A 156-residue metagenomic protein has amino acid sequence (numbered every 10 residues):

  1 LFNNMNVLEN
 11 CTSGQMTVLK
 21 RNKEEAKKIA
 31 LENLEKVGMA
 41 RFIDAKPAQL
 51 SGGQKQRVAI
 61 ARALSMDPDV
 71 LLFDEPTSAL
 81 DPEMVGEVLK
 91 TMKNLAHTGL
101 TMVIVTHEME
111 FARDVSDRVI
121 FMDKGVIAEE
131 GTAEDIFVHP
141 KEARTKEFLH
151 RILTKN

Functional and structural regions predicted by a protein language model:
T12, K23-F42: Conserved ABC ATPase "signature" region
K46-L50, Q54: Conserved ABC ATPase signature
S65-D69: A short, proline-enriched helix->beta-strand linker immediately N-terminal to the Walker B motif in ABC-type P-loop
L71-D74: Catalytic Walker B motif of ABC-type/P-loop ATPase nucleotide-binding domains
E130-G131: ABC ATPase "signature
E134-N156: C-terminal boundary and immediately downstream tail of ABC-type ATPase nucleotide-binding domains
